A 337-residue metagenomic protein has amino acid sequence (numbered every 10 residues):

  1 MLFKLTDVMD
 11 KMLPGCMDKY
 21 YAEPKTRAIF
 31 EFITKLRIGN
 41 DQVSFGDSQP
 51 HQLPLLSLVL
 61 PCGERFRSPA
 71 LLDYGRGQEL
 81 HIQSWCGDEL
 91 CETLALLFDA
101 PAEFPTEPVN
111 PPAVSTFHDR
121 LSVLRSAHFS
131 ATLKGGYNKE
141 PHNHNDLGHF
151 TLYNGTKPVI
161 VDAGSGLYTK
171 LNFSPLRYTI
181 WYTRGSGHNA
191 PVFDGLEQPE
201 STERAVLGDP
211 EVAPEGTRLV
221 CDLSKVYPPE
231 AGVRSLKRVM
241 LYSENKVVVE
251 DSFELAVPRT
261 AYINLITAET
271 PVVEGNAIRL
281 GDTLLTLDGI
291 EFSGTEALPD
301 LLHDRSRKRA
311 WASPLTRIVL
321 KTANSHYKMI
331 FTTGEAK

Functional and structural regions predicted by a protein language model:
F3-V159, V212-P214, T322: Carbohydrate-active enzyme catalytic cores, enriched for enzymes that act on polyanionic acidic polysaccharides
S48, S57, L72-C86, Y168-K337: CBM-like, beta-strand-rich accessory domains located in the C-terminal region of large, secreted polysaccharide-active
Y137, S165, E254: Short, glycine/acidic-enriched loop or turn micro-motifs at the edges of active sites
I160-G164: Catalytic Cys-His active-site segments of thiol-dependent hydrolases/isopeptidases
